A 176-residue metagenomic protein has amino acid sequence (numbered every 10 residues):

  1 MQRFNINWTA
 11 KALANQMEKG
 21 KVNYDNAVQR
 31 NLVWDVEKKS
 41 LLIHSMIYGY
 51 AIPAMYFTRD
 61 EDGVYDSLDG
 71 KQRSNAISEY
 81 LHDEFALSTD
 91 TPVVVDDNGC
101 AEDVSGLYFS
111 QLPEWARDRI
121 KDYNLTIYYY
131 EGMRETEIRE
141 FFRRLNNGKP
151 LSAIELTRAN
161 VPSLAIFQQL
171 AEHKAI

Functional and structural regions predicted by a protein language model:
M1-K11, N26-V36, S40-I176: Basic- and aromatic-enriched surface patches that contact anionic nucleotides/nucleic acids
L13-N15: A cross-family signal for N-terminal binding/gating loops and helix N-caps that shape access to the active site
K19-A27: A short, surface-exposed helix-loop junction/capping segment
